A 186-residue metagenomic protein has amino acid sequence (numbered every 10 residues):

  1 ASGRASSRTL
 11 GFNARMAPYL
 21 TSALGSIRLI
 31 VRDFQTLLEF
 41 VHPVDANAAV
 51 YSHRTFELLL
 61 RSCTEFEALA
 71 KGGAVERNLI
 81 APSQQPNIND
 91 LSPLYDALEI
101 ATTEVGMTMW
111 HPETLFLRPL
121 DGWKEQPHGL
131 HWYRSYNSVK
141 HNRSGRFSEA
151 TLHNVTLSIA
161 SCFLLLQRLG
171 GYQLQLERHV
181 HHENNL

Functional and structural regions predicted by a protein language model:
A1-S62: Charged alpha-helical initiation segments
R28-L38, F66, A70, Y133 (+2 more regions): Hydrophobic core segments within long, regular secondary-structure runs in both alpha- and beta-rich folds
L37, V41-A48, E76, R143 (+2 more regions): Secondary-structure edge/capping motif, primarily at the C-terminal ends of alpha-helices and the immediately following
A46-R54, K140-F147, T151: Short helix/strand-bridging catalytic loops that position acidic/His residues to coordinate divalent metals and engage
S52-R77, T156-L166: Short, hydrophobic, well-ordered secondary-structure elements
E67-R134, H141-G145: Short non-catalytic regulatory patches outside canonical folded cores
L130, R143-A160: Alpha-helical transmembrane segments
L152-L186: Amphipathic, Lys/Arg-enriched alpha-helical patches that create a basic surface for binding polyanionic ligands
